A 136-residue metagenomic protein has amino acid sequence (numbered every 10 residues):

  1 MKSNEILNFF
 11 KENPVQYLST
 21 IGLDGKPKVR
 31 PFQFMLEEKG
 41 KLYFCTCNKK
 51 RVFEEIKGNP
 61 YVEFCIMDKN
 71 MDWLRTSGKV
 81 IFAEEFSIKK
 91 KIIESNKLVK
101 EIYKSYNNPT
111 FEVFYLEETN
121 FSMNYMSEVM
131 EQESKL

Functional and structural regions predicted by a protein language model:
M1-Y17, S134-L136: Extreme N-terminal tail/first-helix region
F9-L23, V62-I66: A short, Trp-centered hydrophobic/proline-enriched beta-strand micro-motif
N13, N59, N96: Acidic-histidine catalytic/liganding microenvironments
Y17, L42-Y43, S122: General beta-strand recognition
D24-K26, K79: Residue-level signal for well-ordered, solvent-exposed loop/turn and beta-edge residues enriched in charged/polar side
F32-M35, G78-V80: Hydrophobic/aromatic beta-strand elements that line small-molecule binding cavities or substrate pockets in beta-rich
M35-M71: A short mixed-secondary-structure module that forms the rim of ligand-binding clefts
R75-L136: Charged, gly/pro-rich active-site loop segments
